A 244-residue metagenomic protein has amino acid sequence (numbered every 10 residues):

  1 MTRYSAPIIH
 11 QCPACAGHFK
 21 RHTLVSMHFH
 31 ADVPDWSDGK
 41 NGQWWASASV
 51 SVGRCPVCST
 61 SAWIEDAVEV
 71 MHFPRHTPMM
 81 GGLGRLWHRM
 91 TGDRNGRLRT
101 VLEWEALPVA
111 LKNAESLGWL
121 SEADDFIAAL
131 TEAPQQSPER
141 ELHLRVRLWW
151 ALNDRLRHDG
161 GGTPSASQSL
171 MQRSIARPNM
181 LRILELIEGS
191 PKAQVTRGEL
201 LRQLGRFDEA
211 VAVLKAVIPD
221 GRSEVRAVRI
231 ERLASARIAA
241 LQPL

Functional and structural regions predicted by a protein language model:
M1-R85: N-terminal cysteine/histidine-rich coordination modules
G81-A166, G189-Q203: Amphipathic alpha-helical repeat scaffolds of TPR domains
I127, M180, L214-K215: Inward-facing hydrophobic residues that define packing positions of alpha-helical scaffold repeats
I183, A216-D220, E224: Alpha-helical solenoid scaffolds that mediate protein-protein interactions, centered on TPR/SEL1-like repeats but also
V195-Q203, R229-A239: "A position-specific structural signal for the A-helix of alpha-solenoid helical repeats
